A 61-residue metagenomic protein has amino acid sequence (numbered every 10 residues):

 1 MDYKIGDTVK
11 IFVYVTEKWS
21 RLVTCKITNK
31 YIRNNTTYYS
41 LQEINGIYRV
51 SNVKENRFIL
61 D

Functional and structural regions predicted by a protein language model:
M1-V15: Short coil-to-beta transition motif at edge beta-strands of beta-rich domains
V13-V15, Y31, N45: Short, well-ordered turn and helix-capping elements at secondary-structure junctions
T16-S20, V53-E55: Acidic Ser/Thr/Pro-rich low-complexity disordered segments that often serve as glycosylated linkers/stalks around
W19-Y31: Short beta-strand-centered aromatic/proline hotspots
R33-L41: Short, solvent-exposed secondary-structure boundary/capping segments
S40-D61: Intrinsically disordered, low-complexity, charged/polar segments
